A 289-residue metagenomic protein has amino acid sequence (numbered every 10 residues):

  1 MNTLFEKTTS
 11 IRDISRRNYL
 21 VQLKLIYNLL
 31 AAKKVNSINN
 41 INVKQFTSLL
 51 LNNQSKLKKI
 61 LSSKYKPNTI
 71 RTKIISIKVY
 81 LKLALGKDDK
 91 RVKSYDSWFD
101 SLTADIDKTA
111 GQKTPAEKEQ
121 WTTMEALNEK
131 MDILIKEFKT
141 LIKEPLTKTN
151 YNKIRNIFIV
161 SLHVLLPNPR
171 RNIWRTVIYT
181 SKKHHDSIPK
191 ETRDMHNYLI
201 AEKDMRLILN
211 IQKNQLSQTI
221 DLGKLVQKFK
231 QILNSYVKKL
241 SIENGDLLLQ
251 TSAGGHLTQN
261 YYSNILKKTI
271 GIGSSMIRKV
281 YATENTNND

Functional and structural regions predicted by a protein language model:
M1-L4, N40-N53, A201-L207, K228-N244: Glycine-rich short-loop/terminal segments
F5-S101, M276-A282: Non-catalytic DNA-binding core/recognition domains of DNA-processing enzymes
K73, Y151, R155, R171 (+4 more regions): Hydrophobic (often cysteine-bearing) scaffold residues that line and stabilize catalytic clefts of nucleotide/cofactor
L85, K153-N156, L162-I188, N288-D289: A short, glycine-centered helix-capping/turn motif at helix boundaries that positions DNA-contacting or catalytic
K90-E144: Flexible interdomain linker/hinge and immediately adjacent N-terminus of the catalytic tyrosine-recombinase domain
E129-N172: Basic, Lys/Arg- and aromatic-enriched nucleic-acid-binding interface segment
T176-K228: Conserved tyrosine-mediated DNA breakage-rejoining catalytic core shared by Y-recombinases
Q215-Y281, T286: Active-site/catalytic core of tyrosine-dependent DNA strand-transfer enzymes
